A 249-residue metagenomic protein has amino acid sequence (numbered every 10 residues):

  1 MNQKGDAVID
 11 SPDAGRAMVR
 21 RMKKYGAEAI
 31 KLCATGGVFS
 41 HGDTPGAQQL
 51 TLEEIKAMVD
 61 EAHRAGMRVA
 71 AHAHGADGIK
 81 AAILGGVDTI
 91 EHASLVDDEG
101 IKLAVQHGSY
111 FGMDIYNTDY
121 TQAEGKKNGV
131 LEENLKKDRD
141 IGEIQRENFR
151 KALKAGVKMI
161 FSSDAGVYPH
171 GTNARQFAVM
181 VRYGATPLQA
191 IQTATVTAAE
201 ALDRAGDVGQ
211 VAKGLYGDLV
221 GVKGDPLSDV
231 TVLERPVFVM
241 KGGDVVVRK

Functional and structural regions predicted by a protein language model:
M1-M67, G100-K102, Q106-E132: Divalent-metal coordination cores built from histidine and acidic residues
I30-L32, V69-A71, I90-E91, F111-M113 (+1 more regions): Hydrophobic faces of well-ordered beta-strands that scaffold small-molecule active sites in alpha/beta enzyme cores
G36-H41, A73-K80, L95-D98, T118-T121 (+1 more regions): Active-site environment of divalent metal-dependent phosphoester hydrolases
R64, R68, E133, I141-P226: His/Asp/Glu-enriched, well-ordered alpha-helical/loop segment that forms or immediately abuts the divalent-metal
K80-G100, V179-A190: Structural recognition of alpha->loop->beta junctions
L84-T89, V105-F111, G129-E132, G156-K158 (+1 more regions): Glycine-enriched alpha-helix->loop->beta-strand junction motifs that scaffold or abut catalytic
